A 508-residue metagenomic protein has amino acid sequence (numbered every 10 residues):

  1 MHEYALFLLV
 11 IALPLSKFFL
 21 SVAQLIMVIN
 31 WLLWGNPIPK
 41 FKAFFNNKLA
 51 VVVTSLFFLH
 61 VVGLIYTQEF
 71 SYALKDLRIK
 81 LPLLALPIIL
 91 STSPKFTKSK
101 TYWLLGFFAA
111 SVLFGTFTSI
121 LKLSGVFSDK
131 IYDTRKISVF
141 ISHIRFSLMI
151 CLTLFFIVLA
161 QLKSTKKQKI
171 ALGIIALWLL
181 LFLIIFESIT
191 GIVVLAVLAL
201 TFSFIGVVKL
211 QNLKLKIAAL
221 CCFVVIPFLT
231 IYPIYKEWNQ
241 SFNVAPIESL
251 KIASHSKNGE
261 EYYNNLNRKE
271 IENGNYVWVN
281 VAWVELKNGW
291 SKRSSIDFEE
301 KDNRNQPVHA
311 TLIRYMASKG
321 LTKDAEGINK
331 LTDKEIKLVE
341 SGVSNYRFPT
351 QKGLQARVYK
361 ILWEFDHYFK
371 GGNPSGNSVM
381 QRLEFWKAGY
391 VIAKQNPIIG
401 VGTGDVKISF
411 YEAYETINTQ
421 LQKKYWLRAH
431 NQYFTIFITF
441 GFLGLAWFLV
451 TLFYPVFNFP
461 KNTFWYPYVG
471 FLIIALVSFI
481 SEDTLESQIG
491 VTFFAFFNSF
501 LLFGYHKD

Functional and structural regions predicted by a protein language model:
M1-N36, V51-V52, F58-T67: N-terminal signal-anchor transmembrane segment
F7-P14, I174-E187, I474-I480: Membrane-interface alpha helices of multi-pass inner-membrane proteins
I26-L32, A199, T451, Y468-L476 (+2 more regions): Transmembrane alpha-helices of multi-pass inner-membrane enzymes
L33-V52, A160-I174, G206-I217, D405 (+1 more regions): Membrane-interface helix-loop-helix junctions at transmembrane boundaries of multi-pass membrane enzymes, predominantly
L49-L56, F70-S93, Y102-W103, F107 (+3 more regions): Aromatic-anchored transmembrane helix interface
V61-V62, S99-Y132, F140-R314, Y454: Alpha-helical transmembrane segments of multi-pass inner-membrane proteins
E299-E326, Y359, F365-Q395, I399-F440: Long extracytoplasmic/lumenal interhelical loops at the membrane interface of multi-pass membrane proteins
T439-I473: Hydrophobic transmembrane alpha-helices and their immediate junctions
